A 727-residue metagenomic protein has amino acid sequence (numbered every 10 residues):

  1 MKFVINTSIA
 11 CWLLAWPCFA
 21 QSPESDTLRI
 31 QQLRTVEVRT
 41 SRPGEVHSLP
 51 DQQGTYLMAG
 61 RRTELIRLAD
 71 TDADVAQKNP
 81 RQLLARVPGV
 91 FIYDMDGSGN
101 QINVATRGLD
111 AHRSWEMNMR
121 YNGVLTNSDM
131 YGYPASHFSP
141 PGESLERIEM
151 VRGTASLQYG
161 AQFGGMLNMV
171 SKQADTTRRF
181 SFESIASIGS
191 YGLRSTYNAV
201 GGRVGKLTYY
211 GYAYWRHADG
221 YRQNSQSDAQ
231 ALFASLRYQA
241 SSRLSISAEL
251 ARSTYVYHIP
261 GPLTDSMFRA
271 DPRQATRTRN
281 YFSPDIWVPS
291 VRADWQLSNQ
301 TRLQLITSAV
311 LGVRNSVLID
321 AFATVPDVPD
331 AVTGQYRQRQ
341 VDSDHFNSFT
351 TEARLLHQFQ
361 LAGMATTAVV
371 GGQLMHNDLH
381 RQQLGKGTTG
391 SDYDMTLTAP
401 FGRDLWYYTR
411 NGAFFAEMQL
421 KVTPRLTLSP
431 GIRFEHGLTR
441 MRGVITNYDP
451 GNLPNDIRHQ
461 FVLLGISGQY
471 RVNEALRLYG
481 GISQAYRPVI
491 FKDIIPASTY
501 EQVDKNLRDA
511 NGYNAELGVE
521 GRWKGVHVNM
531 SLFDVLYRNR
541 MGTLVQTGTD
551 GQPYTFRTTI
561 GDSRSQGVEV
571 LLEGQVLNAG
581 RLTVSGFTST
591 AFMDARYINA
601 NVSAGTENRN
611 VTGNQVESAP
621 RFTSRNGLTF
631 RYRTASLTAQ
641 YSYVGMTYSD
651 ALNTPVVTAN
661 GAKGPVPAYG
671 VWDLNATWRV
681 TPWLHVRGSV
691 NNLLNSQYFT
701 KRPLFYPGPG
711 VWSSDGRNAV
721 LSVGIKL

Functional and structural regions predicted by a protein language model:
Q53-L57, L65-I66, V75, R81-S128: Extracytoplasmic beta-strand/coil segments of soluble accessory domains associated with Gram-negative outer-membrane
V124-R152: Short acidic/polar hinge/loop motifs at secondary-structure boundaries that mediate gating or recognition
I188-H217, R222-H258, N280-T301, R433: Transmembrane beta-barrel wall of Gram-negative outer-membrane proteins
S241, F346, G363-T367, Q373-M375 (+4 more regions): Structural signature of Gram-negative outer-membrane beta-barrels, strongest in the C-terminal barrel of TonB-dependent
S242-I246, A251, D285-I319, A331-V444 (+3 more regions): Face-selective signature of the C-terminal outer-membrane beta-barrel domain
D294-D320, R471, R477-S483, R508-E573 (+2 more regions): Membrane-embedded beta-barrel scaffold of Gram-negative outer-membrane proteins
P424, L532-L536, Y554-N653, L694: Gram-negative outer-membrane beta-barrel transporters
Y486, R538, V584, S642-N653 (+1 more regions): C-terminal beta-signal and adjacent terminal beta-strands/loops of Gram-negative outer-membrane beta-barrel proteins
